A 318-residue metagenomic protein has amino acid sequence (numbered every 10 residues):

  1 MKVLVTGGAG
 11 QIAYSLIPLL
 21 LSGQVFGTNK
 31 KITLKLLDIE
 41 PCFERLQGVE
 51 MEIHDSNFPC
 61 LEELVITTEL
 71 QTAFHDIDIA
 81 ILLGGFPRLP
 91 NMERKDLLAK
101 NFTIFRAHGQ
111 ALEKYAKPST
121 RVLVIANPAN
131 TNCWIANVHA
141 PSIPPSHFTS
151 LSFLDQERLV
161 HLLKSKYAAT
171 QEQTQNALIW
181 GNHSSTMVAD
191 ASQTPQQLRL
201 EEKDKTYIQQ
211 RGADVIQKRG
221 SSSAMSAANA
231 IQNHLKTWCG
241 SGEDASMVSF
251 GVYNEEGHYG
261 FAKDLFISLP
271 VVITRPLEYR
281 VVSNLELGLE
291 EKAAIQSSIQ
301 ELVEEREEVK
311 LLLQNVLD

Functional and structural regions predicted by a protein language model:
V5-A9, I17: N-terminal Rossmann NAD(P)H-binding glycine-rich loop of SDR-like oxidoreductase domains
Y14: Residues forming the Rossmann-fold NAD(P)(H) cofactor-binding site
V25, N29-I77, E307: Conserved N-terminal Rossmann-fold NAD(P) cofactor-binding segment
A80-L82, V124: Redox-cofactor binding/interface segments in oxidoreductases and associated redox assembly factors
G84-P87: Conserved NAD(P)H cofactor-binding loop of Rossmann-fold oxidoreductase domains
E93-H161: Rossmann-like NAD(P)(H) cofactor-binding subdomain of soluble oxidoreductases
H139-T149, L154-D318: C-terminal substrate-binding/catalytic lobe of Rossmann-fold NAD(P)-dependent dehydrogenases
